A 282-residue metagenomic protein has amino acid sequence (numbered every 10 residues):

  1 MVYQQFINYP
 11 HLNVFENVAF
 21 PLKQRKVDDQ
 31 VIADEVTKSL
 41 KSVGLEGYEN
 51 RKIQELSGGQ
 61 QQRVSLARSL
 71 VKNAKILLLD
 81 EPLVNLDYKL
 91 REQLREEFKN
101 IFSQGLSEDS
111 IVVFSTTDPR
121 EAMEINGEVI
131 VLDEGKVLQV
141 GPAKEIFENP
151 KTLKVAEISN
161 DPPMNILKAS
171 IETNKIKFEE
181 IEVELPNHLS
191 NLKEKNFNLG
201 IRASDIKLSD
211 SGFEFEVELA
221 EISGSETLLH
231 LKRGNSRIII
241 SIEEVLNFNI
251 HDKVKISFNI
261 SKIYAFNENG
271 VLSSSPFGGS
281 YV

Functional and structural regions predicted by a protein language model:
Q4, H11-K151: ABC ATPase nucleotide-binding domains
R120, K144, L153, N165 (+2 more regions): Glycine-centered loop/turn positions within well-structured domains that cap or flank conserved ligand/cofactor-binding
P142, K154, S170, E216-E218: Residues located in well-ordered beta-strands
E148-E172, N259: C-terminal boundary and immediately downstream tail of ABC-type ATPase nucleotide-binding domains
M164, K175-V282: Non-catalytic connector elements of ABC transporters
